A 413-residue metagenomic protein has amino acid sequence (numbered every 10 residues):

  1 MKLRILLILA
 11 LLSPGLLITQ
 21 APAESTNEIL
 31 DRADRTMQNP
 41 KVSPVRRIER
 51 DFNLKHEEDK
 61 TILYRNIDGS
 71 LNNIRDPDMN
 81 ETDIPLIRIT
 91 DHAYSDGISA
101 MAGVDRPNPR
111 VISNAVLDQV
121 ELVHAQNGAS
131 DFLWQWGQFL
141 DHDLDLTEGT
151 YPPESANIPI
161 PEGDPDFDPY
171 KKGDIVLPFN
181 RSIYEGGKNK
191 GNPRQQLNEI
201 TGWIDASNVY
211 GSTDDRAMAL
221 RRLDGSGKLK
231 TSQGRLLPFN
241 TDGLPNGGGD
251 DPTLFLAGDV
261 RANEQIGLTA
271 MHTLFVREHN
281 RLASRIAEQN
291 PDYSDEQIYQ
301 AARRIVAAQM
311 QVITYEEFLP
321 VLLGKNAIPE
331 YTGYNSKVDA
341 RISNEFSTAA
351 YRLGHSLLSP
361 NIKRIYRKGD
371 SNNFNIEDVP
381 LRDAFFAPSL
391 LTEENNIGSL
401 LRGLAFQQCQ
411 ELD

Functional and structural regions predicted by a protein language model:
M1-L7: Bacterial N-terminal signal peptides that target proteins for export
R4, Y293, Q309: Functionally constrained cores in energy, signaling, and assembly domains
I8-G15: Bacterial N-terminal signal peptides
P22-R281, R285, R304, A308-D413: N-terminal accessory/cap region of cofactor-dependent oxidoreductases and related radical enzymes
L282-Q297: Inter-helical turn/loop segments and adjacent helix faces that build the functional surface of alpha-helical bundle
Q300: Catalytic cores of histone-lysine modification enzymes
